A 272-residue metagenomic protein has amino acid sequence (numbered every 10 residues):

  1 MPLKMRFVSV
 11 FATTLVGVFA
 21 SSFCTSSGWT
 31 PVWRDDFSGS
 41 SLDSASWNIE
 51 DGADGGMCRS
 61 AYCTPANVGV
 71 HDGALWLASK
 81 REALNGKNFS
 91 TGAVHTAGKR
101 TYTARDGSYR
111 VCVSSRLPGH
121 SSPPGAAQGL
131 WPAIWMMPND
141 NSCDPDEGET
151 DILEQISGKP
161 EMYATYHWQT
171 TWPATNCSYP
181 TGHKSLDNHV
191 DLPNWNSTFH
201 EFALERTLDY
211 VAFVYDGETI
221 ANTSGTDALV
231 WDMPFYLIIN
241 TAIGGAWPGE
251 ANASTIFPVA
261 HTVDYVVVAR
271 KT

Functional and structural regions predicted by a protein language model:
M1-S21: Fungal secretory targeting signals
S21-T272: GH16 jelly-roll
